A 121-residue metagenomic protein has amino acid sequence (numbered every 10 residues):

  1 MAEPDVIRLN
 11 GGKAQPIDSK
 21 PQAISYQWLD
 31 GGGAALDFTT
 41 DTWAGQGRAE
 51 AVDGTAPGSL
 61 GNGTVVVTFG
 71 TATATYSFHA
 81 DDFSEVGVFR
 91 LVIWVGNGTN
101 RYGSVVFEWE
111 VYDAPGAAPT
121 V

Functional and structural regions predicted by a protein language model:
M1-V121: Contiguous segments within soluble domain cores/interaction surfaces
